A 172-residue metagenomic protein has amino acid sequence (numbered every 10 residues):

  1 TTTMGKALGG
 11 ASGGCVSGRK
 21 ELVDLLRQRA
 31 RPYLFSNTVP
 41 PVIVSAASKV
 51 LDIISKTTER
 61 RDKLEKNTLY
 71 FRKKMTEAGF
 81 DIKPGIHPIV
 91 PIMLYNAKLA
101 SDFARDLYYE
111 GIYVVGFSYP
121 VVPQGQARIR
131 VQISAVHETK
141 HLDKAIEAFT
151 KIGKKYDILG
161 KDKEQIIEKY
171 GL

Functional and structural regions predicted by a protein language model:
T1, G5, G9-T58: Conserved core segment of the aminotransferase class I/II
G5, C15, F80-I82, P120-P123: Replace "in large, NTP-powered and nucleic-acid-processing enzymes" with "in large, NTP-powered factors and other
A11, H87-I89, Y109, F117 (+1 more regions): Active-site lining segments that contact anionic ligands and/or coordinate catalytic metals
S17, P91-M93, Q132-S134: Short hydrophobic/aromatic beta-strand micro-patches that form the beta-sheet surface supporting nucleotide- or nucleic
P41, N96, Y119-Q124: AMP-binding (ANL) adenylation modules
S48-Y113: Conserved PLP-dependent catalytic core of the aminotransferase class-I/II
Y109-I112, V121-L172: PLP-dependent enzyme catalytic core of the Aspartate aminotransferase-like
